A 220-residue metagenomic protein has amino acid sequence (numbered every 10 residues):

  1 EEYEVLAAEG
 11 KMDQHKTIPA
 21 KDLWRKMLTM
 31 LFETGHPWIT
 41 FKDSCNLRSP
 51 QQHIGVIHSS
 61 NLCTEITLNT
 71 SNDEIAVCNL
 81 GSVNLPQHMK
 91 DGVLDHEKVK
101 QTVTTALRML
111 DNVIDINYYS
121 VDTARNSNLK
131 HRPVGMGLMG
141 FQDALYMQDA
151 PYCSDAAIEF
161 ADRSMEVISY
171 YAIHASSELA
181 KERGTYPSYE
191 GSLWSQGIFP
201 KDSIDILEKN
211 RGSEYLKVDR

Functional and structural regions predicted by a protein language model:
E1-T34: Polar, glycine-rich mid-to-C-terminal structural blocks that act as macromolecule-binding/assembly scaffolds
A7-A8, H88-K90, G197: Active-site-proximal beta-alpha loop/turn segments in soluble metabolic enzymes
Q14-I18, L28, Q51-I54, T67-I75 (+4 more regions): Alpha-helix capping and helix-loop boundary segments enriched in small/acidic/polar residues
L31-N128, G140-A144: Function-dense linear segments that define catalytic or interfacial modules in macromolecule-processing proteins
T102-R125, P151-R220: Internal maturation/activation junctions in enzymes
